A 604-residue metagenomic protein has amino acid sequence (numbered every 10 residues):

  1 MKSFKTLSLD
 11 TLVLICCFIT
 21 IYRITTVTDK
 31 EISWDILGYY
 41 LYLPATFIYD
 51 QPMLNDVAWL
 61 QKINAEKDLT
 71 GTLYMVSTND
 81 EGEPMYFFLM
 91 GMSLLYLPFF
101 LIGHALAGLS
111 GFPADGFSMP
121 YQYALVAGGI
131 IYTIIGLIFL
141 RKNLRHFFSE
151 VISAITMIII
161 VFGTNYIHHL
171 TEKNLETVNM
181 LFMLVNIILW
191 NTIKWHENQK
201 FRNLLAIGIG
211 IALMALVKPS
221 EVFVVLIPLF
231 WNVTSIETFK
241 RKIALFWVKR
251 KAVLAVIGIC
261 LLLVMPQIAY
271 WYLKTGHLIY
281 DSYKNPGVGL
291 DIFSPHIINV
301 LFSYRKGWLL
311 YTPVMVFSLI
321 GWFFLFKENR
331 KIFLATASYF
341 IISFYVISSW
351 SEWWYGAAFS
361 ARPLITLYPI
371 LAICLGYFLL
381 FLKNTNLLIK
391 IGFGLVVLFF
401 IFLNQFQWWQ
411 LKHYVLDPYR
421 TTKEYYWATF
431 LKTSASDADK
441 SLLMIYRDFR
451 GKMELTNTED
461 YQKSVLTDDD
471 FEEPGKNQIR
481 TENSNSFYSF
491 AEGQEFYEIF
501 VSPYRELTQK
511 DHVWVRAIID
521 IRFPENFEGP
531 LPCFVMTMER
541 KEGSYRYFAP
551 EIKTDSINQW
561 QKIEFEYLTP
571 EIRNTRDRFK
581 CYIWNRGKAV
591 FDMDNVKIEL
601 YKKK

Functional and structural regions predicted by a protein language model:
M1, D10-L14, I257-L261, M265 (+2 more regions): Signature aromatic-anchored transmembrane alpha helix within multi-pass, membrane-resident enzymes that catalyze glycan
M1-V27, E31, I135, R145 (+2 more regions): Start-transfer (signal-anchor) and selected internal transmembrane alpha helices of multi-pass inner/ER membrane
K2, L137-F139, L309-A337, A372-F378 (+1 more regions): Hydrophobic, aromatic-rich transmembrane alpha-helices and their immediate juxtamembrane boundary segments
L12, L109-D115, I135-T164, M183 (+2 more regions): Transmembrane-helix signature of polytopic, membrane-embedded enzymes that assemble or transfer cell-envelope glycans
I159, M180-I211, P228, I370-C374: Specific aromatic-rich, kink-prone transmembrane helix
L205-I207, S220-E237, L263-V264, V316-S318 (+1 more regions): Transmembrane-embedded, aromatic-rich helix segments that form part of the hydrophobic channel/pocket engaging
I227, W231, R250-F323, R330 (+2 more regions): Membrane-lumen/periplasm interface segments of specific transmembrane helices in polyprenyl phosphate-linked
R447-K604: Extracellular and organelle-lumenal recognition/adhesion modules and their flexible linkers in secreted
